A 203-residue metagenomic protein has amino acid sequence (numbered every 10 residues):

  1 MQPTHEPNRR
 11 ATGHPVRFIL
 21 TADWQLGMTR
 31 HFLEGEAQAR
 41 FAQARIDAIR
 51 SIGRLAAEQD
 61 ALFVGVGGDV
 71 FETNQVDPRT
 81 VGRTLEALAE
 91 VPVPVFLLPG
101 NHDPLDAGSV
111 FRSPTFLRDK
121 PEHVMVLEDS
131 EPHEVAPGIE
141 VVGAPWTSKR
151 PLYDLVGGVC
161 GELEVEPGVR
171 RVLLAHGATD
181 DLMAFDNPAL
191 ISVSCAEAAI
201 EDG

Functional and structural regions predicted by a protein language model:
M1-R83: N-terminal active-site segment of His-dependent metallophosphoesterases
F63, N74-G203: His/Asp/Glu-rich metal-coordinating catalytic cores of metallo-dependent phosphodiesterases/hydrolases acting on
